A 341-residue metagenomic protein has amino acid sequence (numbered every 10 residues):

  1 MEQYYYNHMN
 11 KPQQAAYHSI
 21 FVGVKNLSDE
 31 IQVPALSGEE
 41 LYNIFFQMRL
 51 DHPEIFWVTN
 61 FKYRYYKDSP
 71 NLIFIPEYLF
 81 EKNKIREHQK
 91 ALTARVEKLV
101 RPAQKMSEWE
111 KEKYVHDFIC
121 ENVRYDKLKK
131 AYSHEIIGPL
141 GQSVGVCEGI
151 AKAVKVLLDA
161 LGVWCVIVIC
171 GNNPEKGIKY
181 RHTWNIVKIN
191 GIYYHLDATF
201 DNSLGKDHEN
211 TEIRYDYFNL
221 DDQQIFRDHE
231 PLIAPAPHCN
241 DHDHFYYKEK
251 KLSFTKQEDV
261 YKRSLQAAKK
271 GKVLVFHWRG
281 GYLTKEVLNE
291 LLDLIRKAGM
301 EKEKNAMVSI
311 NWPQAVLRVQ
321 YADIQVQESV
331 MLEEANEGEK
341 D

Functional and structural regions predicted by a protein language model:
M1-M106, Q224-D341: N-terminal accessory/pre-domain segments preceding catalytic cores
I44, V115, A153-V154: Generic structural signal for hydrophobic residues
M48, I119, P139-L140, F218: A generic structural signal for nonpolar/aromatic side chains embedded in well-ordered alpha-helices
F80-P139: Secondary-structure boundary elements
W109-K113, E148, Y194: Short, solvent-exposed positions on alpha-helices
P139-G141, R181-H182: Peptidoglycan cell-wall recognition and remodeling modules
Q142-V146, I150: Secondary-structure capping and boundary motifs in well-ordered enzyme cores
G149-Q224: Hydrophobic/aromatic-rich core segments of domains that either
